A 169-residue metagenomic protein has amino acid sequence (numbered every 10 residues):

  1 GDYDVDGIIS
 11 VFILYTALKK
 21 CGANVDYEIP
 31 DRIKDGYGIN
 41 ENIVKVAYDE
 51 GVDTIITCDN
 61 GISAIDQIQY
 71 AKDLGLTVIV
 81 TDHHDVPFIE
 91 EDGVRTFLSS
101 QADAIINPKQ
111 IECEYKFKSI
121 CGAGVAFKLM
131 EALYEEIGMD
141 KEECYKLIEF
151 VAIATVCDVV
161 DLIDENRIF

Functional and structural regions predicted by a protein language model:
G1-F169: Replace "Mg2+/Mn2+-dependent" with "divalent metal-dependent
